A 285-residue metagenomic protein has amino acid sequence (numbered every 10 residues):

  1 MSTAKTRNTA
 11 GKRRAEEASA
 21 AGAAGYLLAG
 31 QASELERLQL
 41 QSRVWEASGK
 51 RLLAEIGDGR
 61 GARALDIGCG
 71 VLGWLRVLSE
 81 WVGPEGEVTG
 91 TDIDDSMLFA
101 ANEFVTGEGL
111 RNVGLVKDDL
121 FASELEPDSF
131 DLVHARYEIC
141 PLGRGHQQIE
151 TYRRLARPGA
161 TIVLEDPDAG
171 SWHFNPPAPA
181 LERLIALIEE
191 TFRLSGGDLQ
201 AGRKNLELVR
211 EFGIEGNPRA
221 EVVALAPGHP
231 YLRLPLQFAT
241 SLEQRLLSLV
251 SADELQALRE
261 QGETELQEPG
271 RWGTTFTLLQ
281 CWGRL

Functional and structural regions predicted by a protein language model:
M1-L35, Q39-R43: N-terminal, positively charged/glycine-rich alpha-helical extensions of SAM-dependent methyltransferases
L27, S33-E34, W45, N217-G273: C-terminal helical/coil "lid" or tail adjacent to the Rossmann-like core of SAM-dependent
R43-R60, V77, W81: Conserved alpha-helix/loop element of class I SAM-dependent methyltransferases that forms part of the SAM/SAH-binding
L65, V71-S123: Class I SAM-dependent methyltransferase SAM/SAH-binding core
E124-L132: A short acidic, Gly/Pro-enriched loop at the edge of an enzyme's catalytic core that lines a small-molecule cofactor
D131-H146: A short SAM/SAH-binding and catalytic strip from SAM-dependent methyltransferases
H146-T161: A short glycine-rich, Lys/Arg-flanked "PGG" loop and its adjoining helix->strand segment in the class I
V163-H229: Conserved catalytic/acceptor-binding region of the Class I
